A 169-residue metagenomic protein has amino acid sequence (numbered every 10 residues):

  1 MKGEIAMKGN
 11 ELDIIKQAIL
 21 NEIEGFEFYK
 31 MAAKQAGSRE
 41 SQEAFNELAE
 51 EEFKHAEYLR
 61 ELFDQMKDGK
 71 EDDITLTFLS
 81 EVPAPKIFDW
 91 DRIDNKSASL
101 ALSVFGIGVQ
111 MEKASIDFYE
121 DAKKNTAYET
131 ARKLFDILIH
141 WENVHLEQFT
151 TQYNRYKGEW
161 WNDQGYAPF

Functional and structural regions predicted by a protein language model:
K2-F169: Non-heme di-metal
